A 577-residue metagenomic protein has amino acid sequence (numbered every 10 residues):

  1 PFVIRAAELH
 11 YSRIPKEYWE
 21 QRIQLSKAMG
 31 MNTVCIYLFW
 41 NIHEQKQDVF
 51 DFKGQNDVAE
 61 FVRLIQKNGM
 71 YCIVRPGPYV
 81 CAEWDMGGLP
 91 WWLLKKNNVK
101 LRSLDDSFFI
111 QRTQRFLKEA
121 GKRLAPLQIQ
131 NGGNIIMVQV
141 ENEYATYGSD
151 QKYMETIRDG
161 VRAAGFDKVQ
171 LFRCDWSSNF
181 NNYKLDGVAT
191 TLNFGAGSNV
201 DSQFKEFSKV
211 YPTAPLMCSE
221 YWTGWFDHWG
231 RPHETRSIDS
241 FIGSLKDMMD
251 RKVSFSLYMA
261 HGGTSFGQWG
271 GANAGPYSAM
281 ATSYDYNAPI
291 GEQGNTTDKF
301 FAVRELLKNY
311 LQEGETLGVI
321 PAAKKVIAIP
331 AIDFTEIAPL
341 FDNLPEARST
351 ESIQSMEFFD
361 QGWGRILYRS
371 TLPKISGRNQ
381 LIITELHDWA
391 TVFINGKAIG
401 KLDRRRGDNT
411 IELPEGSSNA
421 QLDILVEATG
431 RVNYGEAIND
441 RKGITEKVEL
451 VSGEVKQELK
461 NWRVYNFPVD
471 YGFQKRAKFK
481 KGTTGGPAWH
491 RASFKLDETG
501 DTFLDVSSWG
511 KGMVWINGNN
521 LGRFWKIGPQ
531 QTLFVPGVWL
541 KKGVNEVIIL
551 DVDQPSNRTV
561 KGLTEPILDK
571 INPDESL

Functional and structural regions predicted by a protein language model:
I4-K16, W40-D57, K95-R115, Q139-D150 (+4 more regions): The substrate-binding groove and active-site-proximal loops of carbohydrate-active enzymes, especially glycoside
Y18-G87, R158-V169: Aromatic-lined substrate-binding rim segments of carbohydrate-active enzymes
D48-N56, K67, G77-L104, M154-R158 (+3 more regions): Aromatic- and acidic-residue-enriched segments that line the glycan-binding/catalytic groove of carbohydrate-active
F108-D186: Active-site neighborhood of glycoside hydrolase catalytic domains
A164, K168, G197-G291, N295 (+1 more regions): Catalytic-core region of carbohydrate-active enzymes that cleave or remodel glycosidic bonds
Y277, D285-N287, T296-K299, I353-Q354 (+7 more regions): A cross-kingdom feature marking solvent-exposed beta-strand/loop segments within repeated, beta-rich binding/scaffold
R378-F393, L422, F494-N517, F524-W525 (+1 more regions): Aromatic-lined ligand-binding clefts that engage carbohydrates, nucleic acids, or primary amines
E427-E458, Q554-L577: Glycine/proline-rich low-complexity spacer/linker segments in large multi-domain proteins
